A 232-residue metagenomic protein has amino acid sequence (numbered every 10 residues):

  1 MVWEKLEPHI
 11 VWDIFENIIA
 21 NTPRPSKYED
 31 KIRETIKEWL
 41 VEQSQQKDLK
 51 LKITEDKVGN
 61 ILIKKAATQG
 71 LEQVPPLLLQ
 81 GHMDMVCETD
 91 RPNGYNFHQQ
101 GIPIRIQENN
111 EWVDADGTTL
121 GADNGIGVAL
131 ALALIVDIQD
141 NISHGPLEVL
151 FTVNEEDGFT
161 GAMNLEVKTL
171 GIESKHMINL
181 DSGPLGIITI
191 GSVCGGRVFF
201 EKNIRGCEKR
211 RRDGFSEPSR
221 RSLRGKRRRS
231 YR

Functional and structural regions predicted by a protein language model:
W3-E111: Acidic/His- and Gly-rich active-site-bordering loop/insert found across diverse amide/peptide-bond hydrolases
L6-I10, K27, K31, T35 (+8 more regions): Conserved active-site and cofactor/substrate-binding residues in soluble primary-metabolism enzymes
S44, I138, T169: Active-site catalytic pocket residues across diverse enzymes, especially alpha/beta-hydrolases
L49, S143-G145, D213: Residue-level signal for beta-strand positions within conserved beta-sheet cores that form or flank
L71-F151, E156-D157, M163-N164, S174-K175: Active-site metal-coordination/substrate-binding segment of hydrolases, especially metallo-dependent peptidases
I102-R105, N109-T118, L147, E156-R232: Midchain, well-structured core segments that form catalytic/ion-binding scaffolds
